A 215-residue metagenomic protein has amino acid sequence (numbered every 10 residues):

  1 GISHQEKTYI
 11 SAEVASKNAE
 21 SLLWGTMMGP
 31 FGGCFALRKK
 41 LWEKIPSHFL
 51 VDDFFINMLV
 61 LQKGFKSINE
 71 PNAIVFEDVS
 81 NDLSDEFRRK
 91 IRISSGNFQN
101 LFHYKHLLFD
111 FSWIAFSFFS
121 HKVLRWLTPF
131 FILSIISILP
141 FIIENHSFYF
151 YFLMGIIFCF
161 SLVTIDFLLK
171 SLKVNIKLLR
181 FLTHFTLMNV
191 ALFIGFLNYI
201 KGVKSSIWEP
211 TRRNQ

Functional and structural regions predicted by a protein language model:
G1-F49, H184: Long helical/loop segments within the catalytic core of UDP-sugar-dependent glycosyltransferases, especially the large
G1-V14, H48-F49, I56-F119, V190 (+1 more regions): Catalytic donor/gating beta->alpha subdomain of glycosyltransferases that bind UDP-sugars
A19, L23, K122, W126-F130: Loop-to-transmembrane-helix entry motif
G25-M28, L101-F102, F109-D110, I207-P210: Short, hydrophobic secondary-structure boundary micro-motifs
K39-K40, F54, H121: Structural detector for helix-capping/boundary residues
K63, I207-Q215: Membrane-proximal intrinsically disordered regions of secretory-pathway and membrane-system proteins
R125-K204: Membrane-embedded multi-pass helical conduit in multi-pass membrane proteins, especially envelope-biosynthetic
